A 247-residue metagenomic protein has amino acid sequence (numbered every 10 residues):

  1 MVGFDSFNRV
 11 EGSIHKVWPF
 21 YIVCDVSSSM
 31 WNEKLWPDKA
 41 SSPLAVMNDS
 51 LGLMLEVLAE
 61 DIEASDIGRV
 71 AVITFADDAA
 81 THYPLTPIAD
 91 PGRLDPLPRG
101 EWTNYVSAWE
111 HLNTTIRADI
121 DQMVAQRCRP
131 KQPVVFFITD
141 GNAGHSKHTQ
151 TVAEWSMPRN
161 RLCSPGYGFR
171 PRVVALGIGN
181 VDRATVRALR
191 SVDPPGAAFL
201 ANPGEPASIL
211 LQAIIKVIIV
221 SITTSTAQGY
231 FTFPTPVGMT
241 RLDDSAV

Functional and structural regions predicted by a protein language model:
M1-D38, I120-R127: Acidic, polar low-complexity linker/tail segments
R9-I14, A59-A64, R117-R129, S164-Y167: Surface-exposed acidic, glycine-flexible loop patches that form ligand/cofactor-binding and adhesion interfaces
I22-S27, M47, V72, P130-T151: DG-centered beta-turn motif at the end of beta-strands
S28-I67: …and closely analogous acidic/polar surface helices at protein-protein or active-site interfaces in A-domain-like
D66-P96, R183-V192: Short beta-strand-loop
A80, D90-K131, R172-A184, P206-L210: Von Willebrand factor
N142-V192: VWA/integrin I-like adhesion module and closely mimicked acidic/polar interface patches used
P171-V247: Von Willebrand factor A/integrin I-like adhesion domains
